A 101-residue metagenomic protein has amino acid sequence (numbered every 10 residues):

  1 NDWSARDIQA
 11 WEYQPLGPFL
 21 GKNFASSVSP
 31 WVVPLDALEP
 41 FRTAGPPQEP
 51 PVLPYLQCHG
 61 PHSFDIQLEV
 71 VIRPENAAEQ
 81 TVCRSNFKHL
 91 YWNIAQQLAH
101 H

Functional and structural regions predicted by a protein language model:
N1-H101: Catalytic-core "active-site belt" of small-molecule-metabolizing enzymes, emphasizing His/Asp/Glu-rich regions
